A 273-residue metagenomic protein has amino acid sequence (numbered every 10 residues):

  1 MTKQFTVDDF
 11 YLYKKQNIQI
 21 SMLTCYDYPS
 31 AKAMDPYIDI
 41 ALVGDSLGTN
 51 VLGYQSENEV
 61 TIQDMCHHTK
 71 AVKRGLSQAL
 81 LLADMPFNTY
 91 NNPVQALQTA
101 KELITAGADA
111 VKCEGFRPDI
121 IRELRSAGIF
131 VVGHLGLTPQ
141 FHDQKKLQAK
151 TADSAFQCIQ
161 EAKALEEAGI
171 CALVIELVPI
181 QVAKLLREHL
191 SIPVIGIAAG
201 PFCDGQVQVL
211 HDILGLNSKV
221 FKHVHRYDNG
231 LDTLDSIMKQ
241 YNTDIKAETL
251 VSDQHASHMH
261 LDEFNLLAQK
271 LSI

Functional and structural regions predicted by a protein language model:
T2-D228, D232-I273: Alpha/beta enzyme core
